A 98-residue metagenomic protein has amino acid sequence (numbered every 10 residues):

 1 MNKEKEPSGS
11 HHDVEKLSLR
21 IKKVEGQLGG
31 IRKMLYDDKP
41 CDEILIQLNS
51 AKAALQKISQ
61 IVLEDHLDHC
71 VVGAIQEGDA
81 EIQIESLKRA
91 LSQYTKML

Functional and structural regions predicted by a protein language model:
M1-L98: Solvent-exposed interaction patches of small proteins and small membrane subunits
